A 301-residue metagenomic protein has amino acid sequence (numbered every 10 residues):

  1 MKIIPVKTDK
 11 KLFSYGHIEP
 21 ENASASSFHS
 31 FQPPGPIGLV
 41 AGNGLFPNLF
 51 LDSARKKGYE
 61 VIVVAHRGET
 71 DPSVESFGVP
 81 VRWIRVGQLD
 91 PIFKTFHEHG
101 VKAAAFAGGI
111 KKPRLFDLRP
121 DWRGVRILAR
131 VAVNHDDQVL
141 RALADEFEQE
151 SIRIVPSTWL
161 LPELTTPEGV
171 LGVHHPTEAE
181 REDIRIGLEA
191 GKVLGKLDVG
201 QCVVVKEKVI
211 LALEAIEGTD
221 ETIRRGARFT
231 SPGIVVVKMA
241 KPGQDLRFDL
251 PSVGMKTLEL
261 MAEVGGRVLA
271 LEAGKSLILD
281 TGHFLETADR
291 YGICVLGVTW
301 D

Functional and structural regions predicted by a protein language model:
M1-P34, S76, P80, K102-A103 (+4 more regions): SAM-dependent methyltransferases
F28-H66: N-terminal basic/disordered segments at the start of proteins
Q32-P36, K57-E60, G78, H99-K102 (+6 more regions): Short coil/turn connectors at secondary-structure junctions
L39-A41, V63-V64, A104-G108, D136 (+5 more regions): General beta-strand structural signal in soluble alpha/beta enzymes
N43, G109-K112, V209, K241-P242: Short glycine-rich anion-binding loops that position phosphate/pyrophosphate groups of nucleotides and phosphorylated
A54, G68, W83, D136-D137 (+1 more regions): Conserved mixed alpha/beta catalytic, RNA-binding, or beta-rich assembly cores of soluble enzyme, regulatory
H66-V101, L118-L128, E221-D301: Feature captures the catalytic cores and cofactor-binding loops of soluble hydro-lyases/lyases that act on carboxylate
L89-L160: N-terminal glycine-rich phosphate/adenylate-binding segment common to multiple enzyme folds
